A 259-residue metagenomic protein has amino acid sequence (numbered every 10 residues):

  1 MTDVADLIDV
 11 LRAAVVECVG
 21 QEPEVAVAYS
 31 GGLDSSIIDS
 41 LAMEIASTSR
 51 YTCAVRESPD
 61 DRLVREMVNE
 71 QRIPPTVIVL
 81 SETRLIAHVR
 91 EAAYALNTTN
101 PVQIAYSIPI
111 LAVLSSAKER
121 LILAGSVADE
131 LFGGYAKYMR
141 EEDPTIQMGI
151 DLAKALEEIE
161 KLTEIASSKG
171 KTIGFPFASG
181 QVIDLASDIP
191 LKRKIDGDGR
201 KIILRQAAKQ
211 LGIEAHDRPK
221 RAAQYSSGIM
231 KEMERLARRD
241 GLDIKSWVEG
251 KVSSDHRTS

Functional and structural regions predicted by a protein language model:
M1-V25, S168: RNA-binding accessory domains that recognize and position tRNA/RNA substrates
D3, L7, I38, D60 (+5 more regions): Hydrophobic (often cysteine-bearing) scaffold residues that line and stabilize catalytic clefts of nucleotide/cofactor
V10, Q21-V25, L85-K137, K154-K161 (+2 more regions): Conserved adenosine/adenylate-binding substructure
E17-C18, P23-Q71, T76-I78: ATP-dependent adenylation/pyrophosphate-handling site
R56-L114, Y135-T145, A186-I195: ATP-dependent adenylate-handling ligase core
I122, V127-P144, A153-S246: Mid-to-C-terminal catalytic subdomains of enzymes that bind/position adenosyl phosphate moieties or nucleic-acid
G241-S259: Acidic, carboxylate-rich catalytic segments that either coordinate divalent cations
